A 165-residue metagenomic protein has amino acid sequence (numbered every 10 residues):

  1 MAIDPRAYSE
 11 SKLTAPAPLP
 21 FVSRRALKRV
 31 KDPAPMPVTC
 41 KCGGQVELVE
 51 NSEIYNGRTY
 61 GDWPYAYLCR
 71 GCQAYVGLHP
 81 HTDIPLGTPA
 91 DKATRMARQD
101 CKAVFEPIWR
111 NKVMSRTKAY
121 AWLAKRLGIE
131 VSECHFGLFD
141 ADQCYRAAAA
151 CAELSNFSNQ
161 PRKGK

Functional and structural regions predicted by a protein language model:
M1-H81: N-terminal cysteine/histidine-rich coordination modules
K12, A124-R126, Q143: Generic alpha-helical secondary structure signal
N51, N56, N111, N156-N159: Detector for Asparagine
R70-L138: Long, charge-rich boundary regions
E133-E153: Chromatin/DNA-recognition segments of nuclear transcriptional regulators
A149-K165: Long C-terminal interaction/binding lobes of large macromolecular proteins
